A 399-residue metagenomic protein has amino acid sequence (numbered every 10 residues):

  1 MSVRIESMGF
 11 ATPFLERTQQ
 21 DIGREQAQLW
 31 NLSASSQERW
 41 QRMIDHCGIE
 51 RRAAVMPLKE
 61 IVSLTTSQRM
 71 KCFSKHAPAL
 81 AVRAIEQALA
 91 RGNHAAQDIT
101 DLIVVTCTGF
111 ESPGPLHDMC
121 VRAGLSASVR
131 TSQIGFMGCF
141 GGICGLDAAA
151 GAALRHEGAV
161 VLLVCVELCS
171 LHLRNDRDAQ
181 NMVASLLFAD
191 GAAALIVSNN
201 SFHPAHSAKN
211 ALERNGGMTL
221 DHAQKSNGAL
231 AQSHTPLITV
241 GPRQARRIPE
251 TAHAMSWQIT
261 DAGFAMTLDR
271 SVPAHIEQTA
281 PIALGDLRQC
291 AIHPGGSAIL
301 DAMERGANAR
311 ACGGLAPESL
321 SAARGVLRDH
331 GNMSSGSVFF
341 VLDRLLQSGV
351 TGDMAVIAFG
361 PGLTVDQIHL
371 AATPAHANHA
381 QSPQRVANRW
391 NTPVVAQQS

Functional and structural regions predicted by a protein language model:
M1-S2, A96-T100, A127-V129, R155-V161 (+4 more regions): Short coil/turn connectors at secondary-structure junctions
M1-S74, C169, N175-Q278, F359 (+1 more regions): Condensing-enzyme catalytic core mediating Claisen C-C bond formation in acyl metabolism
M43, G48-L125, F136, G285-L300: Conserved beta-ketoacyl condensing-enzyme motif
S67-F73, V104, T131-G135, Q180-M182 (+2 more regions): A short glycine/serine-rich beta->alpha loop
V82, C107-T108, S126-S128, Q133-E157 (+3 more regions): Claisen-condensing/thiolase-fold acyl-transfer catalytic domains that form or cleave C-C bonds in fatty acid
E111-L125, V164-R174, A252-M255, L300-L320: Acidic-glycine-rich active-site phosphate/pyrophosphate-binding loop
V161-E167, M354-I357: Cysteine-clustered segments with highest specificity for TGF-beta superfamily mature ligands
